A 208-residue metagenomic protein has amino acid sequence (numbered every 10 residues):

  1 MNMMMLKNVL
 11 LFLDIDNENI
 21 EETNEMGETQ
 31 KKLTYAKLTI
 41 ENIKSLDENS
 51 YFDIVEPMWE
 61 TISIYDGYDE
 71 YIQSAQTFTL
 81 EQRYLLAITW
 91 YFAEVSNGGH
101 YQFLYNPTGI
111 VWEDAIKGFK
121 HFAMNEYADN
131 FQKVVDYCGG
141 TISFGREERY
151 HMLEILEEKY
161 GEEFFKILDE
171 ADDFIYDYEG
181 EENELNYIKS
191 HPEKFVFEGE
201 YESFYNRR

Functional and structural regions predicted by a protein language model:
N2-T23: Intrinsically disordered, low-structural-confidence terminal and linker regions
N19-V95, Y101-W112, G118-R208: Extended, alpha-helix-rich binding/interface surfaces that flank or overlap catalytic cores and mediate recognition
